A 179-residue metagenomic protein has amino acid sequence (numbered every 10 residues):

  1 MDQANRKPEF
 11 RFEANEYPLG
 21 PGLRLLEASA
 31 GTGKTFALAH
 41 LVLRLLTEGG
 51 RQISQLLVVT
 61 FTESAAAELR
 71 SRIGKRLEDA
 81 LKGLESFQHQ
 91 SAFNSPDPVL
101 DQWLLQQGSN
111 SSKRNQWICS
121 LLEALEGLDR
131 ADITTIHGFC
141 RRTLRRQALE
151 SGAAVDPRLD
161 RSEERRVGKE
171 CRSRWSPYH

Functional and structural regions predicted by a protein language model:
M1, E163-E164: Extended hydrophobic/Leu-rich segments
M1-E150: P-loop NTPase Walker
R11, D160-R161: Ser/Thr-centered flexible coil motifs
I133, L159-D160: Conserved AAA+ ATPase "SRH/arginine-finger" region at the nucleotide-binding site
L149-R158: Short hinge/gating elements
E164, G168-H179: Positively charged, low-complexity/disordered segments
